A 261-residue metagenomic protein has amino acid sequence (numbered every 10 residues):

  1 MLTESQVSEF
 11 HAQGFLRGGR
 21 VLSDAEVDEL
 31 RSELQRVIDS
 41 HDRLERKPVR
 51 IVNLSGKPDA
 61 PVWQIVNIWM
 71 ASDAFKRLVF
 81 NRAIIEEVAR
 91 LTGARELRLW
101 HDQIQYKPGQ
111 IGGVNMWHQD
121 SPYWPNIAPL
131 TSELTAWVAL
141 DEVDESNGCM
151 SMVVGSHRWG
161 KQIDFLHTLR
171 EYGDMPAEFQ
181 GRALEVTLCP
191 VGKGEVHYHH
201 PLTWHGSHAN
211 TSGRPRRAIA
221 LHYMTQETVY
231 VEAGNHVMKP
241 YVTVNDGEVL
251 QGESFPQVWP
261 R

Functional and structural regions predicted by a protein language model:
M1-Q13, G19-W117, P122-P125, F165 (+1 more regions): Non-heme Fe(II)-dependent double-stranded beta-helix
S40, L44-I51, K57-A60, F165 (+2 more regions): Non-heme Fe(II)/2-oxoglutarate
K76, E87, P122-I127, V138-D141 (+2 more regions): Short helix-to-loop capping/linker segments positioned immediately adjacent to catalytic or ligand/cofactor-binding
G93, D120-E133, L184-E185, V191 (+1 more regions): A short beta-loop-beta micro-motif enriched in histidine and acidic residues
Q103, Q119-S121, V138-E142, V154: Short, structured patches in soluble enzyme cores that scaffold and shape functional sites
I111, M116-Q119, I127-A128, S146-M152 (+2 more regions): A short secondary-structure junction signal
P125-E145, P190-V191, H222-T225: Short, conserved beta-strand element in jelly-roll/cupin
V143-W204, T228, G247-E248: Double-stranded beta-helix
